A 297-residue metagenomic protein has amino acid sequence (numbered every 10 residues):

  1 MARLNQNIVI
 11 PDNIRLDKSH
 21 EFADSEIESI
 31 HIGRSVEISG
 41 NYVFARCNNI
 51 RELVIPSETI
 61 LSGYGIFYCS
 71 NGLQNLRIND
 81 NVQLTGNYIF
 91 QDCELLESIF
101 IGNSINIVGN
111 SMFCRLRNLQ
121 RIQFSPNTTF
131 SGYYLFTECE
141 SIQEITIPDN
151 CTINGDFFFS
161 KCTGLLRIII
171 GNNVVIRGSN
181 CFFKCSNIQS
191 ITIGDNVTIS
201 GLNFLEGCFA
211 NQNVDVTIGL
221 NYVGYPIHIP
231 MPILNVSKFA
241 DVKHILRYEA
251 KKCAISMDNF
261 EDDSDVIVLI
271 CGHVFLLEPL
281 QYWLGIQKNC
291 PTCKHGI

Functional and structural regions predicted by a protein language model:
A2-L16, S25-I38, N48-I60, N71-L84 (+6 more regions): Structural signature of tandem-repeat unit edges
R15-F22, Q281: Extracellular/luminal Pro/Thr/Ser-rich low-complexity repeat and linker "mucin-like" segments that act as
S19-E21, N41-V43, Y64-I66, N87-I89 (+5 more regions): Consensus positions within tandem repeat domains that build extended binding/scaffold surfaces
V43, G171, C181, G194 (+3 more regions): Short coil/turn segments at secondary-structure boundaries
C47, S70, C93, C139 (+7 more regions): Disulfide-bonded cysteines in secreted/extracellular proteins and peptides
V197, F209-A210, V214-K252: Accessory, localization, and substrate-recognition regions of eukaryotic RING-family E3 ligases
H244-I297: RING-type zinc-finger domain of E3 ubiquitin ligases
